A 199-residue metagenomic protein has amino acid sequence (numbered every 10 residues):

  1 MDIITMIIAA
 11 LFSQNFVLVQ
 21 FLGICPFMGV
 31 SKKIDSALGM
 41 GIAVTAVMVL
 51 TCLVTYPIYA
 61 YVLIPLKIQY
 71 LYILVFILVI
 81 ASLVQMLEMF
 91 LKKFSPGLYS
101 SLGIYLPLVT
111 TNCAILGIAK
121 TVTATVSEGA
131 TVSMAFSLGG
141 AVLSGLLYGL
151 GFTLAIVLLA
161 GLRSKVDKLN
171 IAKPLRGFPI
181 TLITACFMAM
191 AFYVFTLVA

Functional and structural regions predicted by a protein language model:
D2, M190-A199: Juxtamembrane boundary at the C-terminal end of a transmembrane helix
I3-L18, L66-I80, V142-A155: Structural signature of hydrophobic alpha-helical transmembrane segments
F21-G29, E88-K93, Y105-L106, C113-T131: Generic transmembrane alpha-helix signature in multi-pass membrane proteins, especially transporters/channels
L22-S36, V84-L98, L159-N170: C-terminal ends of transmembrane helices
S36-A46, Y70-F76, L98-V109, P174-I180: Cytoplasmic-side transmembrane-helix entry/capping segments in multi-pass membrane proteins
V44-L53, G103-G117, I180-M190: Small-residue-rich segments of transmembrane alpha-helices in multi-pass membrane proteins, especially helix faces
A60-I104: Ordered, amphipathic secondary-structure segments that act as subunit-interaction surfaces in large macromolecular
S164-I183: Interfacial loop-to-transmembrane junctions
